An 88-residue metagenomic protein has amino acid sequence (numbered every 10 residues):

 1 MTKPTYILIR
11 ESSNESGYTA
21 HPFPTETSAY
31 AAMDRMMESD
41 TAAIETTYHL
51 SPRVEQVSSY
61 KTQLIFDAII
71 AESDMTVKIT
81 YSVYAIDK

Functional and structural regions predicted by a protein language model:
M1-T19: Short aromatic-glycine-(Arg/Gly/Cys) micro-motifs in beta-strand/loop hairpins
L8, A32-R35, A71-D74: Compositionally biased non-globular segments, especially hydrophobic aliphatic-rich helices of signal peptides
E11-S13, P24-P52: A short, charged, amphipathic alpha-helix used as a generic interaction element across diverse proteins
G17, E26-A29, I65, S82: Short, intrinsically disordered, low-complexity terminal segments
P22-P24, A85: Generic structural detector for well-ordered beta-strands
E38-K88: Short, mixed-charge low-complexity intrinsically disordered segments
